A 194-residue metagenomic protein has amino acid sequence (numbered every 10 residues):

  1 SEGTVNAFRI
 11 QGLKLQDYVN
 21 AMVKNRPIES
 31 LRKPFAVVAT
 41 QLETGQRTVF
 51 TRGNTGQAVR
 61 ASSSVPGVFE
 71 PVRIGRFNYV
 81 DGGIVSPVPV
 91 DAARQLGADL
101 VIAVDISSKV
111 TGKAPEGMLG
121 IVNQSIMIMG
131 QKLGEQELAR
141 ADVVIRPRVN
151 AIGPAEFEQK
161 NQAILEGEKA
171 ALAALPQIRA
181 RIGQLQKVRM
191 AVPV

Functional and structural regions predicted by a protein language model:
S1-V194: Patatin-like phospholipase
